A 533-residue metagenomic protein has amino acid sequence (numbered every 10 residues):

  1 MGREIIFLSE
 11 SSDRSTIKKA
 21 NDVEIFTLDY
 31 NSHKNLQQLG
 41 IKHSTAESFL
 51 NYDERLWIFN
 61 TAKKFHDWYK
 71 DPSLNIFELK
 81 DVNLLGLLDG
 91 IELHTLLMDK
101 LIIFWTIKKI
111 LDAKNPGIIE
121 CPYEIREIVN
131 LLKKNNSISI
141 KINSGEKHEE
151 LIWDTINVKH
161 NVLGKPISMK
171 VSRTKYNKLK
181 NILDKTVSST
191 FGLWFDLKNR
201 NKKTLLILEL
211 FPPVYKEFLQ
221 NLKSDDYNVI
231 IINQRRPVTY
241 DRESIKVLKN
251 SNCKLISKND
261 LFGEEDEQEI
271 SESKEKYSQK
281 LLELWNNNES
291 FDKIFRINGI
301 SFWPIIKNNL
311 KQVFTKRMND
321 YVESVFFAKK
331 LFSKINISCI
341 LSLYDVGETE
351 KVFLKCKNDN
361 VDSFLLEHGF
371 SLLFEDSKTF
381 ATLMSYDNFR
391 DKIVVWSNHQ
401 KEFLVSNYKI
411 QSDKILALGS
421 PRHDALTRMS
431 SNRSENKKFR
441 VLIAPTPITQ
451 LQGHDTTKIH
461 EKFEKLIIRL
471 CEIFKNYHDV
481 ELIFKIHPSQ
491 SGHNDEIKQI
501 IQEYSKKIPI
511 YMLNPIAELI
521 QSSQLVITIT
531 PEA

Functional and structural regions predicted by a protein language model:
M1-A533: Catalytic-core helical/loop segments in enzymes performing group transfer/polymerization on anionic/lipid-linked
